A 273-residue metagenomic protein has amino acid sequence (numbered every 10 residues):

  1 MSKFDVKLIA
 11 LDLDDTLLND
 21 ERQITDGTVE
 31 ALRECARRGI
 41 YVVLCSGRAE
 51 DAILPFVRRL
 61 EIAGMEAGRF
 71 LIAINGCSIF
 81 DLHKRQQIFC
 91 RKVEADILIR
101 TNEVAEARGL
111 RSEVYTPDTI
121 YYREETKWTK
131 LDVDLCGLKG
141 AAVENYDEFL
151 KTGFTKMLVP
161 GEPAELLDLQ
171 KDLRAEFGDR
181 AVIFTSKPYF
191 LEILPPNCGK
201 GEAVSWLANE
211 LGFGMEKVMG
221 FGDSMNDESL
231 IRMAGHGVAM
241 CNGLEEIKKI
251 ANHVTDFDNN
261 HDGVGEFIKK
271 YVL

Functional and structural regions predicted by a protein language model:
M1-L13, E30-R33, R37: Non-catalytic pre-domain segments flanking phosphatase-related domains
K3-L8, T25, E192-L273: Mg2+-dependent phosphoryl-transfer enzymes with acidic/Ser/Thr/Gly-rich catalytic loops
D20-I24: Conserved ATPase-coupling elements of RecA-like P-loop NTPase cores
D26-T129: Active-site phosphate-binding/coordination module
T28, I53-V57, L169, L173 (+3 more regions): Hydrophobic packing residues within well-ordered alpha-helices of enzyme cores
G39-V43, G68-R69, K156, E216-K217 (+1 more regions): Short active-site oxyanion
L60, A67, N75, F177 (+2 more regions): Short, structured coil segments at secondary-structure junctions
V104, R108-F221, D227: Conserved acidic, metal-coordinating active-site core of Asp-based, Mg2+-dependent phosphoryl-transfer enzymes
